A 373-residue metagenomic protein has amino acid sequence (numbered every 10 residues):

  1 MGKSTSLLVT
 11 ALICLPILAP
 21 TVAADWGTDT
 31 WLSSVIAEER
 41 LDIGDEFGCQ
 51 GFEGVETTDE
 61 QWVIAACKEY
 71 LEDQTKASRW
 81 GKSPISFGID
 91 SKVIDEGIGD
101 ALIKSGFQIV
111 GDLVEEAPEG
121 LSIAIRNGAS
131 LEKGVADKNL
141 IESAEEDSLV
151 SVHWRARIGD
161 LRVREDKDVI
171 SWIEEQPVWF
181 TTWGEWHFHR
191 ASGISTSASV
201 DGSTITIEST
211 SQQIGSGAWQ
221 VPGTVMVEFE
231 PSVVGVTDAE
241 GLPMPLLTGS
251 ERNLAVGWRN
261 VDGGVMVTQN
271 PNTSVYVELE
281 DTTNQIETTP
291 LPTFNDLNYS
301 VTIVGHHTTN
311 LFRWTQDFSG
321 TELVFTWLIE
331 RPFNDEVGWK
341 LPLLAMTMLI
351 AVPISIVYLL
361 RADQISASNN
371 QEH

Functional and structural regions predicted by a protein language model:
M1-D25, W339-H373: Secretory targeting signatures
P20-V55, Q213, F294-Q316, F325-I329 (+1 more regions): Boundary/entry segment of secreted carbohydrate-active catalytic domains
D25-A129, D147-A156: Metal-dependent polysaccharide deacetylase catalytic core of the NodB/CE4 family, i.e., the active-site-bearing domain
D29-S34, Q61-Y70, G134-K138, L161-W172: Well-ordered, non-membrane alpha-helical segments in soluble/globular domains
L32-V35, I109-V110, W154-S250: C-terminal domain-boundary segment and adjacent tail
D73-S78, D100-G106, D168-W172, V225-V227 (+2 more regions): N-terminal membrane-targeting/anchoring modules of bacterial envelope and secretion proteins
V114, S143-E145, S151, F180 (+3 more regions): Catalytic domains of carbohydrate-active enzymes that cleave complex glycans
E208-L359: C-terminal beta-sandwich/jelly-roll accessory domains of carbohydrate-active enzymes
